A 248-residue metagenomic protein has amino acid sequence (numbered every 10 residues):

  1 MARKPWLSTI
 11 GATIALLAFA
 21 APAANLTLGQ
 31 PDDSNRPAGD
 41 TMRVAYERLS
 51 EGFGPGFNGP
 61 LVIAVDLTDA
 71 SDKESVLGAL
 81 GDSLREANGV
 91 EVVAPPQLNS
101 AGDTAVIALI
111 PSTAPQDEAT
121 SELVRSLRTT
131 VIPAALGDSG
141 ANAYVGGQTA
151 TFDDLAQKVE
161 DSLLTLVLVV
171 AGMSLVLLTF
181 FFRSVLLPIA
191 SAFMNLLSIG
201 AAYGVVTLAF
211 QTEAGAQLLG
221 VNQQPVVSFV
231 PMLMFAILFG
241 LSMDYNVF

Functional and structural regions predicted by a protein language model:
M1-K4, L178-L187, N246-F248: Cytoplasmic membrane-interface segments at the C-terminal ends of transmembrane helices
M1-Q30: Signature of alpha-helical transmembrane segments and their immediate interfacial
P5-W6, D161-V167, Q224-F229: Membrane-interfacial loop-to-helix junctions in multi-pass transporters
L7-A18, V169-V176, I189, F193 (+3 more regions): Lipid-exposed faces of alpha-helical membrane segments in multi-pass integral membrane proteins
N25-A216: Structured non-transmembrane domains adjacent to transmembrane bundles in polytopic membrane proteins
Q157, D161, S198, S228-P231 (+2 more regions): Membrane-embedded alpha-helical bundles that form the substrate/pore pathway in multi-pass transport systems
G204-M243: Short helix-loop junctions at transmembrane helix boundaries
